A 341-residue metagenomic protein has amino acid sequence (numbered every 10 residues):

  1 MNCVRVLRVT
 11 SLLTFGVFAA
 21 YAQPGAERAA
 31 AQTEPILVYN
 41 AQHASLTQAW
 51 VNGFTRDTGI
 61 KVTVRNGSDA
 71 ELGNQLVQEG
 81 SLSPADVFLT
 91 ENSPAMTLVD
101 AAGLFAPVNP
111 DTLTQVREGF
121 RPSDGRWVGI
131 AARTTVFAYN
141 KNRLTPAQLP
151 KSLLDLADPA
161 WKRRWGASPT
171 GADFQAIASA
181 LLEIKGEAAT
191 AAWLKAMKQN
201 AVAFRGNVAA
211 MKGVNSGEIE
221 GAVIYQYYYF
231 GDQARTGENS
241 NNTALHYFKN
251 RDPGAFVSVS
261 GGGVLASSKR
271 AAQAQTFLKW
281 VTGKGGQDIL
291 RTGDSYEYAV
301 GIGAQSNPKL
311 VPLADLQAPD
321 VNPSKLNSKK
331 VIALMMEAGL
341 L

Functional and structural regions predicted by a protein language model:
M1-P35: Short, low-complexity disordered leader/linker segments with a strong preference for bacterial N-terminal type II
Q23-V87: Conserved N-terminal structural module of periplasmic/extracytoplasmic solute-binding proteins
A41-Q48, G67-E71, V77, P84-I219 (+1 more regions): Extracytoplasmic ligand-binding site segments that recognize negatively charged/polar headgroups
W50, A189-W193, S260, K269-V281 (+1 more regions): Short amphipathic alpha-helical coupling segments at ligand-binding clamshell hinges and other catalytic/signaling
P94-L98, G221-N242: A ligand-binding cleft/hinge motif common to bilobed small-molecule-binding domains
V136-R143, L182, V257-R270, I289: A bilobed periplasmic-binding-protein/Venus flytrap-type ligand-binding module shared by bacterial periplasmic
W161-S168, W280-A304: Periplasmic-binding protein-like
A188, S295-L341: An extracytoplasmic/periplasmic, membrane-proximal ligand-sensing/linker region
